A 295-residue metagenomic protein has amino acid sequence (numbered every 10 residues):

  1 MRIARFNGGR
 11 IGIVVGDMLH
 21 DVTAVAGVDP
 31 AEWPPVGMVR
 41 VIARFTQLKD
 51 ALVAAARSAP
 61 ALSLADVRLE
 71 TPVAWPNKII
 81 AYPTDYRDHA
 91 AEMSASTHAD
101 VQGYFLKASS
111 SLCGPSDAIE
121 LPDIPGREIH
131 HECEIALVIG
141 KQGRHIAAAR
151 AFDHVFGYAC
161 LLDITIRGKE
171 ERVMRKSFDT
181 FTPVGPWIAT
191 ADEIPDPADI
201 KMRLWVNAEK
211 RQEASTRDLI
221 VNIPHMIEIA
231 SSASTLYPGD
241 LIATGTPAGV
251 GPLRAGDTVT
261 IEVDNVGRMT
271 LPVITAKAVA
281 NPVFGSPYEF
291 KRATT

Functional and structural regions predicted by a protein language model:
M1-H98, P195, A280-T295: N-terminal non-catalytic cap/leader segment that marks the start of a structured domain
N7, T46-V53, P60-L62, V67-R68 (+3 more regions): Catalytic-pocket segment enriched in acidic/His residues
I11, E134-V138, A159, R203: Residues embedded in well-ordered beta-strands
A74, A81, G114, H130 (+2 more regions): Residue-level recognition of short, solvent-exposed, well-ordered loop/turn junctions that link secondary-structure
T97-P115, H131, T260-N265: Structural signature of FAD isoalloxazine-binding scaffolds in flavoprotein oxidoreductases
Y104, L112-P125, V138-I146: Active-site glycine-rich loop that binds ribose-phosphate moieties when present
R144-Y158: N-terminal accessory regions of nucleic-acid-interacting proteins
